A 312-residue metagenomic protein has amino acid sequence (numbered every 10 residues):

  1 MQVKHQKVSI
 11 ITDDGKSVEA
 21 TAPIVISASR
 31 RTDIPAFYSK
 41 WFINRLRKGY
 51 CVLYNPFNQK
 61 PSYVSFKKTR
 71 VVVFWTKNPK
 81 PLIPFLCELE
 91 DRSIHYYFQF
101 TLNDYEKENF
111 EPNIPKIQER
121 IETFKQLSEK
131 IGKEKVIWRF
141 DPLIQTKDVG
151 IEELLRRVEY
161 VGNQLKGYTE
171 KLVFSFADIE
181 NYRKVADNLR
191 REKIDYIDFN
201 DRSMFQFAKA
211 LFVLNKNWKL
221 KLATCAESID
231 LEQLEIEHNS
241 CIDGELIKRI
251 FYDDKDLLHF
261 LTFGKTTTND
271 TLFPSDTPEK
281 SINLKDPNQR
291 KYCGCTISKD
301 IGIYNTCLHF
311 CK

Functional and structural regions predicted by a protein language model:
M1-F110, I117-K133: Conserved Radical SAM active-site core
D33, P79-K80, N103-Y105, L143-Q145 (+2 more regions): Short, solvent-exposed loop/turn segments at secondary-structure junctions
E106-I114, P142-E152, R190-F199: Surface-exposed cleft-lining segments at the edges of enzyme active sites
N113-P115, A186-L189, E237-D243: Short, surface-exposed amphipathic charged segments that create phosphate/polyanion-binding patches used for binding
E119-A186, A210-I229: Conserved C-terminal portion of the radical SAM core fold that forms the substrate/S-adenosylmethionine-binding
F174, R191-F212: Substrate-binding surface in catalytic domains of secreted glycosidases
R202-G294: A C-terminal junction/extension of Radical SAM enzymes
K291-K312: Local cysteine-cluster metal-coordination motifs and their immediate loop/turn environment, predominantly Fe-S cluster
